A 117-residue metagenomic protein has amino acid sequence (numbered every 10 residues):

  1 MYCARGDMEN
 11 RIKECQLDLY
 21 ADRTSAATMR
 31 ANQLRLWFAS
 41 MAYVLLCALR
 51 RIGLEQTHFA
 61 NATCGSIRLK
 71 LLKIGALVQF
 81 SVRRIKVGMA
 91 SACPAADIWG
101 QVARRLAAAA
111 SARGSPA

Functional and structural regions predicted by a protein language model:
M1-A117: Anion-binding and metal-coordination hotspots
